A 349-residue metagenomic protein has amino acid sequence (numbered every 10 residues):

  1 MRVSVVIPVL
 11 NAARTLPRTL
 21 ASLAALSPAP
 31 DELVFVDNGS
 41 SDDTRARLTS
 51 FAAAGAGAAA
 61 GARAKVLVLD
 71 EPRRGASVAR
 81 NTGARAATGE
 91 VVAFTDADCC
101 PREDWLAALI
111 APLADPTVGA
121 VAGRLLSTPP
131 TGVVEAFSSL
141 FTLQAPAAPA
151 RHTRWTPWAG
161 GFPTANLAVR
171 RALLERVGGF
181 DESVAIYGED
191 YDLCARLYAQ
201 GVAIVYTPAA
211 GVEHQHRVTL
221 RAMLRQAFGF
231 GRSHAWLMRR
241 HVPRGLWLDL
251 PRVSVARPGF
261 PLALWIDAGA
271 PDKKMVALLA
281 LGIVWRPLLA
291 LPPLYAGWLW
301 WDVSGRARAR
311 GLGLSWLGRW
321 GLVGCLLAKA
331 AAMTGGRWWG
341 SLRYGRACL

Functional and structural regions predicted by a protein language model:
S22, A29, D37-A46, R73 (+1 more regions): A conserved acidic beta->alpha catalytic loop
E71-A87, T153, P157-A159, A165: Glycine-rich, basic loop-to-helix element that forms the pyrophosphate-binding segment of sugar-nucleotide handling
V92: Short aromatic/hydrophobic "clamp" motif used to bind/position activated sugar donors
D104-A136, Q215: Conserved donor NDP-sugar-binding/catalytic core segment of glycosyltransferases
G123-R124, S139-A159: Short, flexible, basic/aromatic active-site loop/helix in glycosyltransferases
S127, I186, D192-A256: Catalytic donor/gating beta->alpha subdomain of glycosyltransferases that bind UDP-sugars
P149-A172, A185-I186, D192: A recurrent flexible, glycine/aromatic-enriched loop bordering the glycosyltransferase active site that acts as
A270-G340, Y344: Membrane-embedded multi-pass helical conduit in multi-pass membrane proteins, especially envelope-biosynthetic
